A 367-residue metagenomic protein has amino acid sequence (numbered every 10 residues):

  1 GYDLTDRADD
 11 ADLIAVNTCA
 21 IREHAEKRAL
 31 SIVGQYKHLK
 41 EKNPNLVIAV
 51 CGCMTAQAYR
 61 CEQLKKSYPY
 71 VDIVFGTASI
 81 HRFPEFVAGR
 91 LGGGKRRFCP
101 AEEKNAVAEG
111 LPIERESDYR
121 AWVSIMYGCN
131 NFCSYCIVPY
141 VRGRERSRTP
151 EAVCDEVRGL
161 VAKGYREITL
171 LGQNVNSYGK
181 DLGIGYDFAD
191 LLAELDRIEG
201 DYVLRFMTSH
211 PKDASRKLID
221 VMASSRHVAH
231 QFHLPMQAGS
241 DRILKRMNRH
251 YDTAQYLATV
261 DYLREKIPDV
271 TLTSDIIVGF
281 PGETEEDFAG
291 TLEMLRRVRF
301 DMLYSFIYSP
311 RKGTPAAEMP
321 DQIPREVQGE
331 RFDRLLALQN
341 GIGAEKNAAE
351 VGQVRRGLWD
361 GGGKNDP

Functional and structural regions predicted by a protein language model:
G1-Y178, K217, F232, A254-E265 (+3 more regions): Proteins enriched for Cys/Gly/acidic motifs involved in redox and nucleic-acid/cofactor modification
A20-I21, R142-G143, L182-G185, K245-Y251 (+1 more regions): Short glycine-enriched, charge-decorated loop/helix-capping segments at active-site entrances that position
L30-G34, P150-E151, I184-D190, D252 (+1 more regions): Charged helix-capping and loop-helix junction motifs
I48-V50, Y59, A162-E285, R296: Conserved SAM/AdoMet-binding glycine-rich loop
K66-Y68, L91-G93, Y186-F188, M222-A223 (+2 more regions): Short, hinge-like loop/turn segments at secondary-structure boundaries
E116-Y119, C129-N131, V228, A238 (+3 more regions): Short flexible coil/turn linkers enriched for glycine and charged/polar residues that connect secondary-structure
E318-P367: Terminal RNA-binding accessory module
